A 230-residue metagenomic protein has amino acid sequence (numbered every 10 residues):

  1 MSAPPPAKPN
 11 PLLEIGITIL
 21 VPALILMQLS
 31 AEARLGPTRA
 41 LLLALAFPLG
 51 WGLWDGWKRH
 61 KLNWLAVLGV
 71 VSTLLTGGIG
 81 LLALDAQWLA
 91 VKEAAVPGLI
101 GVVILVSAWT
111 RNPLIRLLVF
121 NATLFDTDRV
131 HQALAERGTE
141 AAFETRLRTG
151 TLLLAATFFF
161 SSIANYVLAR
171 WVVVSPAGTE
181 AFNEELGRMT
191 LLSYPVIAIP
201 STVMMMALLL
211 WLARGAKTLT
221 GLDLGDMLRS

Functional and structural regions predicted by a protein language model:
M1-N10, D226-S230: Short, Lys/Arg-rich, polar N-terminal cytosolic tail immediately upstream of the first transmembrane signal-anchor
L13, I17, V21, L43-G50 (+5 more regions): Lipid-exposed faces of alpha-helical membrane segments in multi-pass integral membrane proteins
L24-L35, W57: Short, hydrophobic transmembrane alpha-helix segments
E32-A46, L65-A66: Structural signature of hydrophobic alpha-helical transmembrane segments
R59-V106, V119, G178-E185: Long, highly hydrophobic alpha-helical transmembrane signal-anchor segments
W88-E144: Membrane-proximal helix-loop-helix units in multi-pass membrane proteins
I115, E140-V173, M205: Alpha-helical transmembrane segments of helical membrane proteins, especially in multi-pass transport, channel
V172-L224: Alpha-helical transmembrane segments and their immediate juxtamembrane interface regions
